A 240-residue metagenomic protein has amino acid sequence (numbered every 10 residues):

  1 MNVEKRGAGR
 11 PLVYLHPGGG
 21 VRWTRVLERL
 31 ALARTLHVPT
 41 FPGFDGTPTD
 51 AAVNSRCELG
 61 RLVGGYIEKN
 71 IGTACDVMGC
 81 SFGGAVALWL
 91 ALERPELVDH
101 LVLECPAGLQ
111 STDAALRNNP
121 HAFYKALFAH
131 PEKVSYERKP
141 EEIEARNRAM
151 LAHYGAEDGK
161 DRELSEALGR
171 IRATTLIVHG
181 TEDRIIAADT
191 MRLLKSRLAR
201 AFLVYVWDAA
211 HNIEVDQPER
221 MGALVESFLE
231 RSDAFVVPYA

Functional and structural regions predicted by a protein language model:
N2-P48: Conserved HGGG/HGGXW glycine-rich cap/lid loop of the alpha/beta-hydrolase fold
H37-M78, A223: Active-site loop/oxyanion-hole signature of alpha/beta-hydrolase fold enzymes
A85-E93, L97-H130: Flexible "cap/lid" loop of the alpha/beta hydrolase fold
E137-E166: Hydrophobic, aromatic-rich cap/lid helix
I171, I177-H179, D183: Short beta-strand/loop motif that positions the catalytic acidic residue of the alpha/beta-hydrolase fold
E182-I186, H211: Acidic catalytic loop of the alpha/beta-hydrolase fold
K195-N212: Catalytic histidine neighborhood in serine/cysteine hydrolases with alpha/beta-hydrolase-type architecture
A209-G222: Catalytic histidine-centered segment of alpha/beta-hydrolase-like enzymes
